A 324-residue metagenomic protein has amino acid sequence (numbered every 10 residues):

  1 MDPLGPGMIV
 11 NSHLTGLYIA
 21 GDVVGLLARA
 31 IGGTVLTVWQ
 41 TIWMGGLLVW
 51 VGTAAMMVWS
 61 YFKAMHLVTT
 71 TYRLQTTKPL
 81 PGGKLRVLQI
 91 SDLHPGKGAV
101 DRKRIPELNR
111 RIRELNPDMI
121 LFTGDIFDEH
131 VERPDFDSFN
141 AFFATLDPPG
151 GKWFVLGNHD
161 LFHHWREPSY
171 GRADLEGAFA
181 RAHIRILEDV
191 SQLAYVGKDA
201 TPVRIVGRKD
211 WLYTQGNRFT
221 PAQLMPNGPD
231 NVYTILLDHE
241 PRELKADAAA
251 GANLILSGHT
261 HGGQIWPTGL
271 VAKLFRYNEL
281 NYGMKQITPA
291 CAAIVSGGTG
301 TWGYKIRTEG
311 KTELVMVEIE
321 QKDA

Functional and structural regions predicted by a protein language model:
M1-M65: Non-catalytic terminal accessory segments
D2-G5, G32, L74, P106 (+2 more regions): Short amphipathic alpha-helical coupling elements at transmembrane boundaries
L14-Y18, Y72, R133, W153-V155: Non-transmembrane, interaction-prone segments in cytosolic or luminal domains
W43, T53-K78, K97-K103: Hydrophobic alpha-helical transmembrane segments in integral membrane proteins
P79-A324: Soluble catalytic domains of enzymes that build or remodel membrane lipids, polysaccharides, and related
